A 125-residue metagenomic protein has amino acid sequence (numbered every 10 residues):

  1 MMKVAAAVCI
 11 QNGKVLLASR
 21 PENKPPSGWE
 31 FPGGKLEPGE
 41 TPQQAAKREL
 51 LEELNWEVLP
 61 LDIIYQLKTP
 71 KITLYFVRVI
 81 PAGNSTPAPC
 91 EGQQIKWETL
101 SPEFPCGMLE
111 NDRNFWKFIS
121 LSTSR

Functional and structural regions predicted by a protein language model:
M1-L16: Conserved N-terminal beta-strand and adjoining loop/helix that marks the start of the Nudix/MutT-like hydrolase domain
A7-V8, P21, Q66-K68, T86-P89 (+1 more regions): Short secondary-structure boundary/capping segments
V8, W29, K96: Residues that recognize and position ribonucleotide moieties
G13, G34, R48, Q93 (+1 more regions): Structural detector for helix-capping/boundary residues
L16, E37, F104: Nucleotide phosphate-binding site architecture
K24-G28: A conserved beta-turn-beta hairpin within the catalytic core of GNAT-like acetyltransferases that forms part
F31-I64: The catalytic Nudix box helix
L59, Y65-S101, D112-S122: Active-site-adjacent beta-strand/loop module that shapes the phosphate/pyrophosphate-binding cleft
